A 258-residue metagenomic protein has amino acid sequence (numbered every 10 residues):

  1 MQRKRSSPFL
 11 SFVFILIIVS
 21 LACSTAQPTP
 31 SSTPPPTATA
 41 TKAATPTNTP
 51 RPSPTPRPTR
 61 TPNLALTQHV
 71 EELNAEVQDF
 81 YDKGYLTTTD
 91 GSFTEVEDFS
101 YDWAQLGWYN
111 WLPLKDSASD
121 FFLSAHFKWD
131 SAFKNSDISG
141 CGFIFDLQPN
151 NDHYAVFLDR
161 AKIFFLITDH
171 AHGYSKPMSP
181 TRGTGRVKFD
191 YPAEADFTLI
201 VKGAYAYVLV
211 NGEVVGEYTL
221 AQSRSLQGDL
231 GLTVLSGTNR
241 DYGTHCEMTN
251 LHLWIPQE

Functional and structural regions predicted by a protein language model:
L21-F80, Y85-T87, P256-E258: Ser/Thr-rich, Proline-interspersed low-complexity disordered segments
G84-Y109: Short carbohydrate-recognition loop motifs
D102-A171: Secretory/extracellular carbohydrate-interaction modules and structurally similar beta-sandwich "look-alikes"
Y109-D116, G183-F189, L220: Beta-strand-rich interaction surfaces with strong enrichment in secreted/lumenal proteins
A125, Y191-T219: Carbohydrate-binding surfaces in secreted/extracellular proteins
H172-D196: Short, aromatic/His-centered strand-loop micro-motif at the edge of beta-sheets
Y218-E247: Flexible glycan-contacting loops in extracellular carbohydrate-active proteins
T249-L253: Extracellular beta-strand elements of beta-rich domains used for carbohydrate recognition/degradation or cell-matrix
